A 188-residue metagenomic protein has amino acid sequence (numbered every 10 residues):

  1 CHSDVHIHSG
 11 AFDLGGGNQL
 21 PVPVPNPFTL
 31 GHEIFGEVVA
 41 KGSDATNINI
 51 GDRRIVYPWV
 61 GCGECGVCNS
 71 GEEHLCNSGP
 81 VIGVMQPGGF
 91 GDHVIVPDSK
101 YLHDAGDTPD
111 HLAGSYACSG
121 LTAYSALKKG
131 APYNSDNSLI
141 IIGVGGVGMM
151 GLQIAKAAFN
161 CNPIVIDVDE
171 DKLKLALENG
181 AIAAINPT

Functional and structural regions predicted by a protein language model:
C1-H2, V60-L75: Local cysteine-cluster metal-coordination motifs and their immediate loop/turn environment, predominantly Fe-S cluster
S3-H8: Cytochrome P450 core scaffold surrounding the K-helix E-X-X-R motif and the conserved "meander" helix-loop region
G10-N18, P80-G89: Short cysteine/histidine-rich metal-coordination sites, predominantly Zn2+-binding motifs
A11-G66, G106-T108: Glycine-rich beta-strand-centered segment in the early N-terminal region that forms part of a ligand/cofactor-binding
G66-V67, M85-P97: A structural motif shared across PLP-dependent enzymes of the aminotransferase-like
Y101, G106-T188: Mid-domain Rossmann-like dinucleotide-binding core that forms the NAD(H)/NADP(H) cofactor-binding site
